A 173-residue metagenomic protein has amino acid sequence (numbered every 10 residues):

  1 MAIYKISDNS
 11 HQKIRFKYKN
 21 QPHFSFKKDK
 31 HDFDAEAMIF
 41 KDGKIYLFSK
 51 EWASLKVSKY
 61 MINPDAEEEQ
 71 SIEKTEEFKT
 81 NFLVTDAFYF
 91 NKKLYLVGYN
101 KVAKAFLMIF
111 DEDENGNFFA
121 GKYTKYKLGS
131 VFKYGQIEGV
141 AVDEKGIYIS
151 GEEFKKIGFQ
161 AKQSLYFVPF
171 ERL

Functional and structural regions predicted by a protein language model:
M1-L173: Sequence/structural signature of beta-propeller domains
